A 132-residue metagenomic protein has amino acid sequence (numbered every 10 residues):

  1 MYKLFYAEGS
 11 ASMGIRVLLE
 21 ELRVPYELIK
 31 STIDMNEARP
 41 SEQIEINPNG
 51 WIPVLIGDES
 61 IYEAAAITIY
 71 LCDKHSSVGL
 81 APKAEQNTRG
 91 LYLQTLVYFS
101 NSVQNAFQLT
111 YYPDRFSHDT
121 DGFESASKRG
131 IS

Functional and structural regions predicted by a protein language model:
M1-S125: GST-like domain detector, emphasizing the conserved glutathione-binding G-site in the N-terminal thioredoxin-like
S125-S132: Amphipathic alpha-helical packing segments from all-alpha helical-bundle domains
